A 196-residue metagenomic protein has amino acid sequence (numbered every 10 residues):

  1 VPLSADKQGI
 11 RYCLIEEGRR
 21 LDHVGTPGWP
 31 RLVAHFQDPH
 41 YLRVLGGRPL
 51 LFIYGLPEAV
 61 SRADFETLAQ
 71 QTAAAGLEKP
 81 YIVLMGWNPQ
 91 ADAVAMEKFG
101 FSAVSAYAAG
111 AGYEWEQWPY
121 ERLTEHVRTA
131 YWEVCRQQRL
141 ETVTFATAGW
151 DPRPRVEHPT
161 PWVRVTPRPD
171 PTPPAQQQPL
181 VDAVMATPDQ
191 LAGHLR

Functional and structural regions predicted by a protein language model:
V1-R196: Glycan-processing catalytic domains of CAZymes
